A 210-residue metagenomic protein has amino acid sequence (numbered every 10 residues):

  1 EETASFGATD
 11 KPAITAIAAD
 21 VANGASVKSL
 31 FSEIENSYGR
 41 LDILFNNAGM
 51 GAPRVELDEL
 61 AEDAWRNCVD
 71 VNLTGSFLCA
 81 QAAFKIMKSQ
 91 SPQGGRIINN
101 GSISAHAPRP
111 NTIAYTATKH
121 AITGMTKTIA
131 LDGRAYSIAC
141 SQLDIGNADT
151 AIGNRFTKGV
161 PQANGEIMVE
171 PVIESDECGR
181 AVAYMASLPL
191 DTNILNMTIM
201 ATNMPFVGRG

Functional and structural regions predicted by a protein language model:
A18-S29, E62: The beta1-alpha1 cofactor-binding region of Rossmann-like NAD(H)/NADP(H)-dependent oxidoreductases
V55-L57, A64-R66: Substrate-binding pocket helix/loop in short-chain dehydrogenase/reductase
D58, A107-I113, E170: Active-site loop immediately N-terminal to the catalytic Tyr-X3-Lys motif of short-chain dehydrogenase/reductase
A80, T118: Active-site helix of classical SDR
K85, L131-R134: Alpha-helical segment proximal to the catalytic Tyr-Lys
S102: Residue(s) in the substrate-gating loop at a strand-loop-helix junction that position the organic substrate next
Q142-L143, P161-G208: C-terminal helical subdomain
